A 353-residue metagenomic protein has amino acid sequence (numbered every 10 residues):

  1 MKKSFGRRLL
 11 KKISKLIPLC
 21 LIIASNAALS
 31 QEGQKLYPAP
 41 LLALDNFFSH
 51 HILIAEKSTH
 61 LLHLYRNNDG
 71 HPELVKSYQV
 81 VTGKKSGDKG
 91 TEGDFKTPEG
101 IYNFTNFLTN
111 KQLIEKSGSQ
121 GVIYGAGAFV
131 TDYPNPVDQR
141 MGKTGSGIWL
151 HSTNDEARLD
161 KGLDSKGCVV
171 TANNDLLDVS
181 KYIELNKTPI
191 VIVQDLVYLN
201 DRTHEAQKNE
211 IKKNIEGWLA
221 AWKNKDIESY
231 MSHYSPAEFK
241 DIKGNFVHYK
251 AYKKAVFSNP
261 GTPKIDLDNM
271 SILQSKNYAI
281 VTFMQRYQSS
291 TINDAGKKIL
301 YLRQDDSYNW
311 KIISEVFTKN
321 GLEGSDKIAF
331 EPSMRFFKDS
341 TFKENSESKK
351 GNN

Functional and structural regions predicted by a protein language model:
L36-W149, I328: Gly/Pro-biased beta-strand-loop elements
Q79-S86, L150-D155, R286-Y287, S314-D326: Short, solvent-exposed aromatic-acidic interface loops
F95, N110-E216: Exported/periplasmic cell-wall-interacting domains
K96-T97, V122, A251-I299: Surface-exposed, charged secondary-structure patches
Q207-D226, H233: Short, aromatic-enriched amphipathic alpha-helices that serve as compact interaction elements
M231-G244: Short, solvent-exposed secondary-structure junction/capping segments
A295-N353: Short beta-strand edge/turn micro-motifs at domain boundaries
